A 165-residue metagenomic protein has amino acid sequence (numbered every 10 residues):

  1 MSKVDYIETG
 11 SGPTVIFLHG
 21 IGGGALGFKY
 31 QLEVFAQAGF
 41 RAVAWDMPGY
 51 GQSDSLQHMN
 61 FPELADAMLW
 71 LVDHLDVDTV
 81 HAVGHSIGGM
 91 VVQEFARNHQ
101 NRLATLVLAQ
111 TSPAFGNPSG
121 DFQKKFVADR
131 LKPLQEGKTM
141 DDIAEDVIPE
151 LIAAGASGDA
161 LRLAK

Functional and structural regions predicted by a protein language model:
M1-T9: A short loop-to-beta-strand scaffold at the N-terminal edge of the catalytic core in hydrolase folds
S2, K29-Q37, R41-G84, N98: Active-site loop/oxyanion-hole signature of alpha/beta-hydrolase fold enzymes
G12, G20-G24, S86: Active-site glycine-rich loops that stabilize anionic/oxyanionic intermediates across multiple enzyme folds
G22, M47-G51, P113: Alpha/beta-hydrolase active-site loop signature
G84, G88, V92: Gly/Ala-rich beta-loop-alpha elbow adjacent to hydrolase catalytic centers
Q93-N98, L103-E136: Flexible "cap/lid" loop of the alpha/beta hydrolase fold
P118-K124, Q135-K165: Conserved alpha/beta-hydrolase catalytic His-Asp/Glu region
